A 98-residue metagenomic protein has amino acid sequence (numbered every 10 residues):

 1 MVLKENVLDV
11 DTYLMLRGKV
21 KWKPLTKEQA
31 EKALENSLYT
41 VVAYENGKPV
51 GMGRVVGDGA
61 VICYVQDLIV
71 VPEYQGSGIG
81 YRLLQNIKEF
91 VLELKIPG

Functional and structural regions predicted by a protein language model:
M1-T26: Short amphipathic alpha-helix that is part of the acyltransferase structural core
K32-E35, Y39-G53: Conserved beta-hairpin
G57-V65, Q75: A conserved beta-turn-beta hairpin within the catalytic core of GNAT-like acetyltransferases that forms part
Y74, G78-L83: Conserved acetyl-CoA pyrophosphate-binding loop and the N-cap/start of the following alpha-helix in GNAT-like
V91-G98: Conserved GNAT acetyl-CoA-binding A-motif
